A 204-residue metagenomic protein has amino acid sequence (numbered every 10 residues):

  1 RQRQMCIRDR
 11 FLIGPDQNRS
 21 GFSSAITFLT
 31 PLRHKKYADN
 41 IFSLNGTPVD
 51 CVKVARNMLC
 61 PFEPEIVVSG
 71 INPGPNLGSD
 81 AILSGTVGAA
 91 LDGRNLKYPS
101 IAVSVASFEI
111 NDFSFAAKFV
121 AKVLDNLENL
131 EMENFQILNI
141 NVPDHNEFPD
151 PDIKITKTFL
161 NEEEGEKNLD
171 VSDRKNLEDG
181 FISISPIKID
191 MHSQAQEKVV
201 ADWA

Functional and structural regions predicted by a protein language model:
R3-I7: Short, small-residue-biased leader/transition segments that mark boundaries at the very start of proteins
R8-E63: A cross-family phosphate/adenosyl-ligand binding-site feature
T47-P48, N72-P75, H145, I189: Short glycine-rich anion-binding loops that position phosphate/pyrophosphate groups of nucleotides and phosphorylated
P75-S84: Glycine/threonine-rich flexible loop motifs
L83-F108: Short, acidic/small-residue loops that bind anionic groups at enzyme active sites
I101-L127: Short, glycine-/small-residue-rich phosphate/pyrophosphate-handling segment
N129-F135, N141-A204: C-terminal accessory domains and tails appended to enzymatic cores
